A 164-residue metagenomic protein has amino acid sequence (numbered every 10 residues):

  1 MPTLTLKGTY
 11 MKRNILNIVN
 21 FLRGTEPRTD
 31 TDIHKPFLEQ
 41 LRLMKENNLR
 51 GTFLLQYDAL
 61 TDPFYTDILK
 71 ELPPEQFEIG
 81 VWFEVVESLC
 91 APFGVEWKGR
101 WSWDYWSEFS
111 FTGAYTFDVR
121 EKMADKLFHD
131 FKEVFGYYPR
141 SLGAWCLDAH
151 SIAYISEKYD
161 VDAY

Functional and structural regions predicted by a protein language model:
P2-R140, C146-Y164: Catalytic alpha-helical scaffold of carbohydrate-active enzymes acting on polysaccharides/glycoconjugates
